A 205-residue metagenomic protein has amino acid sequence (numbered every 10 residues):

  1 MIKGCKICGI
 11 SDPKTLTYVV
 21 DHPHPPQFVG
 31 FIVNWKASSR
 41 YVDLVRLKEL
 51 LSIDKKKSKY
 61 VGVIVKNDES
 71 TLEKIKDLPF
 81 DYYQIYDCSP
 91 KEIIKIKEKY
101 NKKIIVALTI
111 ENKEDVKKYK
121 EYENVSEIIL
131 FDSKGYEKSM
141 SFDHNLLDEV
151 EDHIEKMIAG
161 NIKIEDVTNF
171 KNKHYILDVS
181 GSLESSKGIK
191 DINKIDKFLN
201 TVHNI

Functional and structural regions predicted by a protein language model:
M1-I205: Conserved N-terminal beta1-alpha1 strand-loop-helix module at the mouth
